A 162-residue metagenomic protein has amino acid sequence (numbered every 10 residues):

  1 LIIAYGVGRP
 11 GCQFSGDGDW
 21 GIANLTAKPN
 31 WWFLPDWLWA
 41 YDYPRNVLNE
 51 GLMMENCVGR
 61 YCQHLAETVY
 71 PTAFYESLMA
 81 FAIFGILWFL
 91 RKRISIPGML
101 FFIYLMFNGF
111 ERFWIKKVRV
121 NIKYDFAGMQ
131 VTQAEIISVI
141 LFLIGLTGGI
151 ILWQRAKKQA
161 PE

Functional and structural regions predicted by a protein language model:
L1-E162: A feature for loop-to-transmembrane-helix boundaries and adjacent hydrophobic helices in multi-pass integral membrane
